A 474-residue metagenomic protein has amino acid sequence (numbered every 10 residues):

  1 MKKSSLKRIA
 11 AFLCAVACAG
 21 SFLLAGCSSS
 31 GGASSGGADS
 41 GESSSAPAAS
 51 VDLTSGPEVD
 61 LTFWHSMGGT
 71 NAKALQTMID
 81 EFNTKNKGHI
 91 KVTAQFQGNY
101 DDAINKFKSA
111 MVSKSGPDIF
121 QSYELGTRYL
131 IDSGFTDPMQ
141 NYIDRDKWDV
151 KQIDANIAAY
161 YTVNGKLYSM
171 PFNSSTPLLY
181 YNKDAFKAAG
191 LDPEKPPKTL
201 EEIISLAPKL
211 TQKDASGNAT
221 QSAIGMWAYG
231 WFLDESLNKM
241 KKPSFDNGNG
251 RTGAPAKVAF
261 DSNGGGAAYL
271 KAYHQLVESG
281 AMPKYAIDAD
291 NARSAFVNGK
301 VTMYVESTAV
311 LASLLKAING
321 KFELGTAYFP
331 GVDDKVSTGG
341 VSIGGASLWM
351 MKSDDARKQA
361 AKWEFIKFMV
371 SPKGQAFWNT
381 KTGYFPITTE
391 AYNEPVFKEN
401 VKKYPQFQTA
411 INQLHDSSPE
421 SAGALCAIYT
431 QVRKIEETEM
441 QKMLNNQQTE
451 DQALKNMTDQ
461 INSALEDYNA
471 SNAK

Functional and structural regions predicted by a protein language model:
A46-L53, E124-L178, I204-L206, D234-M240 (+3 more regions): Hinge/lid segment of periplasmic solute-binding proteins
E81, K85-I153, K187-G190, K195-K198 (+5 more regions): Extracytoplasmic "Venus flytrap"/periplasmic binding protein-like
T84, G88-K91, A189, K271 (+3 more regions): Extracytoplasmic/periplasmic substrate-recognition and gating elements
S109-A110, D118, D149-F186, Q221-S222 (+2 more regions): A structural signal for short loop-to-beta-strand junctions that line the ligand-binding cleft of periplasmic/secreted
D137-I153, P196-K198, D214-S216, S222-I224 (+7 more regions): Short, solvent-exposed loop/beta-turn-alpha elements that line the ligand-binding surface or hinge of extracytoplasmic
Y160, A327-F329, T380-T438, K442 (+1 more regions): Long, aromatic- and glycine/proline-rich binding clefts that accommodate carbohydrate-like moieties
V163-F172, P177, K187, E201-K257: Extracytoplasmic/periplasmic solute-binding protein
S205-P208, R251-Y285: Glycine-centered hinge/linker elements that transmit conformational signals in sensory and ligand-binding systems
